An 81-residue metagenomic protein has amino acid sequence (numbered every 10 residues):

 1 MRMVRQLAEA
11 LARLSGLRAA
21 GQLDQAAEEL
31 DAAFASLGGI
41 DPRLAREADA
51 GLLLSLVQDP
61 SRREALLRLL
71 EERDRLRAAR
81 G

Functional and structural regions predicted by a protein language model:
M1-L66: N-terminal alpha-helical interaction modules that lie
L7, L14, L67, E71-G81: Conserved small-residue packing positions in alpha-helical repeats and bundles
